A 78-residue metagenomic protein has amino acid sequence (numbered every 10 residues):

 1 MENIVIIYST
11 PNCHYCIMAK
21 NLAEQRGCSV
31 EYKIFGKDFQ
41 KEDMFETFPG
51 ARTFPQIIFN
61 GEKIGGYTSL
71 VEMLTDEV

Functional and structural regions predicted by a protein language model:
M1-C28: Local sequence-structure signature of Cys/Sec-based thiol-disulfide redox active-site neighborhoods
I7, V30-Y32, K63: Conserved beta-strand scaffold positions in the cores of enzyme catalytic domains, especially in NTP/NDP-utilizing
H14, F39, G65: Short alpha-helical
I17, E42, E72: Alpha-helical elements of the RecA-like P-loop NTPase motor core of helicases
S29-K41: Thiol-based oxidoreductase modules, predominantly thioredoxin-like and allied folds used for disulfide exchange
E42-F48, D76-V78: Short amphipathic alpha-helix with an adjacent loop that forms part of the alpha/beta core around
F48-I58, Y67-T68: Structural micro-motif
F59-V78: Non-catalytic, surface beta->alpha helical segment in thiol-disulfide oxidoreductase systems
